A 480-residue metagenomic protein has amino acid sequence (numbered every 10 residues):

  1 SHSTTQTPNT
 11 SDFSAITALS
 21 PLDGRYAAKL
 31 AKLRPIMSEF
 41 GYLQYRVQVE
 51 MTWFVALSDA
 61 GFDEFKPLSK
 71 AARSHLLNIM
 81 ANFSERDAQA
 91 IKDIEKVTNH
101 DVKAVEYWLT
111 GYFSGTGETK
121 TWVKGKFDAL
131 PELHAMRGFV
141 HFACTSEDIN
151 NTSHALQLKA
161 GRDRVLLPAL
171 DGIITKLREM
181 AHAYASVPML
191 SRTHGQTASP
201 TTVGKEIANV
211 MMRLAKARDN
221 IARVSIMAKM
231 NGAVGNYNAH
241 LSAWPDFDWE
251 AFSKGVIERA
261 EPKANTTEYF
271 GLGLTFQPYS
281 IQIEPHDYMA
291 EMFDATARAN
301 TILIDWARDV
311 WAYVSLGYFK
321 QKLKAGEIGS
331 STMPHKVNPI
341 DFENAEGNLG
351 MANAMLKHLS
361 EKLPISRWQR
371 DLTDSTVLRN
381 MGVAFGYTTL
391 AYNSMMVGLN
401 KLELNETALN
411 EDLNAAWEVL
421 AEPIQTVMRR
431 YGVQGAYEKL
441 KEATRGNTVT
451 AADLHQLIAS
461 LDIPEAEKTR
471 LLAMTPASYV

Functional and structural regions predicted by a protein language model:
H2, P8-H240, W244-I257, G329-S330 (+4 more regions): A helix-coil-helix interface module used to build multimeric assemblies and to scaffold catalytic/cofactor sites
P8-E39, S74, N78-A81, I328-V480: Catalytic-core signal marking the mid-to-C-terminal active-site face
T52-A60, W108, Y112, K176 (+17 more regions): Generic, well-ordered alpha-helical scaffold segments in large soluble proteins
Y112-T116, I257-H286: Conserved catalytic cysteine-centered active-site region of acyl-thioester-dependent Claisen-condensing enzymes
S146, L241-W244, G273-S280, L409-W417 (+2 more regions): A structural signal for small-residue-enriched, beta-sheet-centric alpha/beta enzyme cores and oligomeric scaffold folds
K159-L167, D171-I174, A208-M211, A215 (+6 more regions): Short amphipathic alpha-helical segments with heptad-repeat character
A217, I281-R370: Glycine-rich anion/phosphate-binding loop at the beta-strand->alpha-helix junction
N238-G273, V337-M351, V480: Amphipathic heptad-repeat alpha-helical coiled-coil/stalk segments that mediate oligomerization, filament/stalk
